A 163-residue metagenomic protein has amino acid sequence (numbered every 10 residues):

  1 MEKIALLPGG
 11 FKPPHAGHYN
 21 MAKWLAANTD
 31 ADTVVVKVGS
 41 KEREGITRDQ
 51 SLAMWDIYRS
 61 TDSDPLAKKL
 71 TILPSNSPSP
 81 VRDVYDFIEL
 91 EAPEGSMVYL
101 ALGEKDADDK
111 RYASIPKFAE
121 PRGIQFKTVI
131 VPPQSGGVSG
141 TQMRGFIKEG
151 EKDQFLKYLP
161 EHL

Functional and structural regions predicted by a protein language model:
M1-L163: Nucleotidyltransferase catalytic core that binds NTPs
